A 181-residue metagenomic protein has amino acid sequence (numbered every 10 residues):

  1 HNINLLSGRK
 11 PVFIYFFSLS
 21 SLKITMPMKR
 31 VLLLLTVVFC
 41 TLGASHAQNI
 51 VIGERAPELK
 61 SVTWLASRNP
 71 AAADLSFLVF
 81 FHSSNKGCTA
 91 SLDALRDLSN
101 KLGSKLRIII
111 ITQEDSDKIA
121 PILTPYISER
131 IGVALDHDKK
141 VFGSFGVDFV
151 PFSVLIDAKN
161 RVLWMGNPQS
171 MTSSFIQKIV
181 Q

Functional and structural regions predicted by a protein language model:
K23-V31: Positively charged n-region of N-terminal signal peptides that target proteins for export
V31-C40: Sec-dependent N-terminal signal peptides
L42-E58: N-proximal helix/coil linker or "cap" segments that precede and/or mark the start of modular domains
R55-S76: A short beta-strand-turn-helix
F81-G87, F149: Short pre-active-site segment immediately N-terminal to redox-active cysteine/selenocysteine motifs in thiol-based
T89-Y126, V141-G143: Structural microenvironment flanking redox-active thiols in thiol-disulfide oxidoreductases
I109, T124-V154: Short, internal strand/loop/helix patches that form the active-site neighborhood or redox-interaction surface
D157-Q181: Thiol-/selenol-based redox modules, centered on thioredoxin-like and closely related oxidoreductase domains
